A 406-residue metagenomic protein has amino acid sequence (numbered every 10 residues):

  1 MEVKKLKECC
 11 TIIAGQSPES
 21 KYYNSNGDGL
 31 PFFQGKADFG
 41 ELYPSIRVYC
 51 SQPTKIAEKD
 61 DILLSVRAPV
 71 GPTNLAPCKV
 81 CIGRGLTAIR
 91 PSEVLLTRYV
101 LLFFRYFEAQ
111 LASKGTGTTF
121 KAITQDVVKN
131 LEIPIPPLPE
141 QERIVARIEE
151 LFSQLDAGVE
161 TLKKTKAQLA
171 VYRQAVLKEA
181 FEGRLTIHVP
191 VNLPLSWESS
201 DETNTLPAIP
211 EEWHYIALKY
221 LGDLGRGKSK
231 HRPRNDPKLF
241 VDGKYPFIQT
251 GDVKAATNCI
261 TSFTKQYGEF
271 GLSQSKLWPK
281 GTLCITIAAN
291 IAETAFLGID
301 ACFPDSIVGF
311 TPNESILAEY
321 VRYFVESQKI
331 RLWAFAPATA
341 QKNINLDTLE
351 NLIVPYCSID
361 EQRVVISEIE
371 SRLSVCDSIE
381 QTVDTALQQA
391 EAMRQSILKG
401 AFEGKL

Functional and structural regions predicted by a protein language model:
M1-Q16, N130, P134-V145, S200-K230 (+6 more regions): Non-catalytic DNA-recognition/assembly elements of restriction-modification systems
K7-Y22, G29-K59, D201-N204, K219-K238 (+1 more regions): Sequence-specific dsDNA recognition surfaces
Q34-K36, P44-E108, A122-T124, Q249-T250 (+3 more regions): A short beta-sheet element
D38, V128, F181, L185 (+2 more regions): Hydrophobic pocket-lining residues within nucleotide cofactor-binding pockets
D60, T97-V100, K129, I148 (+10 more regions): Alpha-helical structural signal
E150-L206, Q381-L406: Short amphipathic coiled-coil heptad-repeat segments
